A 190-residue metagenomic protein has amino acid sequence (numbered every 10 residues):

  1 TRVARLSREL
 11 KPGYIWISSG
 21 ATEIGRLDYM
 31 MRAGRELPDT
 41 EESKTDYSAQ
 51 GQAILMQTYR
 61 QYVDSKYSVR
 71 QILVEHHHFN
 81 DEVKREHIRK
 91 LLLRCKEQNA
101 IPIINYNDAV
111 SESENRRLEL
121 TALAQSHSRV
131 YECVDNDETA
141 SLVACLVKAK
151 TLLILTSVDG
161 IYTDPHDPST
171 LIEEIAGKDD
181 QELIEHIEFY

Functional and structural regions predicted by a protein language model:
T1-Y190: Nucleotide/pyrophosphate-binding catalytic subdomain
